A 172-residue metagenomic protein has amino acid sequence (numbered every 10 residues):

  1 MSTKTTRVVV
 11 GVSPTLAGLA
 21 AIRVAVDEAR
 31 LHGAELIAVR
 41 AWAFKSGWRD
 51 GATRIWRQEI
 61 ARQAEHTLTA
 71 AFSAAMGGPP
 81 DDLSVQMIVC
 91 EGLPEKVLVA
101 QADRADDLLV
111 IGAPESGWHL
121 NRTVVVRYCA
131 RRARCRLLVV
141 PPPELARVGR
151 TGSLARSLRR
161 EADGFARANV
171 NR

Functional and structural regions predicted by a protein language model:
S2, A102-R104, A130: A short, aliphatic-rich alpha-helical micro-motif
S2-A52, R132-A146, R159-R172: Small/aliphatic-rich secondary-structure junction motif
R7, D107-L108: Structural motif
T53-R57, R104-A105, Y128, L154-L158: Short, hinge-like loop/turn segments at secondary-structure boundaries
I55-T67: A short acidic, glycine-rich active-site loop that binds or catalyzes chemistry on phosphate/adenosine moieties
M76-Q86: A short helix-to-beta-strand connector/capping loop
V89-V97: Charged docking surfaces used in two-component/phosphorelay signaling
L109-Y128, R132, A146-R147: Glycine-rich, Arg-bearing micro-motifs that act as flexible, cationic patches
